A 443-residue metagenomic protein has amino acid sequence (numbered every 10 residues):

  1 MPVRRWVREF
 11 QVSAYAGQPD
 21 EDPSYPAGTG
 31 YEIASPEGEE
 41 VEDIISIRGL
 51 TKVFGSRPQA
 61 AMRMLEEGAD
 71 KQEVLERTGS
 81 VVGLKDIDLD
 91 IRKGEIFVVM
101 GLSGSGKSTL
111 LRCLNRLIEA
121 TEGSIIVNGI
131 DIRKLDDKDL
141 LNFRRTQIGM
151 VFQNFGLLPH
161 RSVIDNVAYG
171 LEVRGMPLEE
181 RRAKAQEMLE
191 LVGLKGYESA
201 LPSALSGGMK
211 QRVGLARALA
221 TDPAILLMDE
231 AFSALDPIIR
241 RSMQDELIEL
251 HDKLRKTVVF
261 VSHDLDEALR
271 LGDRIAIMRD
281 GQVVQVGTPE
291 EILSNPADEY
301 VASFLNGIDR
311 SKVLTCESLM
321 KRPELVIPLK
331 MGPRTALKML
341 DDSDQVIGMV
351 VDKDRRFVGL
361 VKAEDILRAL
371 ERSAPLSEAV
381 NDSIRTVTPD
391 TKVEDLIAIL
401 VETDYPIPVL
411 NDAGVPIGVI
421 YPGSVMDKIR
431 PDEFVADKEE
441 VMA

Functional and structural regions predicted by a protein language model:
S46, R63-E73, I130-D131, A168 (+2 more regions): Conserved ABC ATPase "signature" region
G123-D131: Conserved ABC transporter NBD signature motif
L201-L205, M209: Conserved ABC ATPase signature
A220-A224: A short, proline-enriched helix->beta-strand linker immediately N-terminal to the Walker B motif in ABC-type P-loop
V286-G287, N295, L360, V419: ABC ATPase "signature
V326-Q345, V350-D352, L367-L370, R385-A413 (+1 more regions): The conserved cystathionine-beta-synthase
